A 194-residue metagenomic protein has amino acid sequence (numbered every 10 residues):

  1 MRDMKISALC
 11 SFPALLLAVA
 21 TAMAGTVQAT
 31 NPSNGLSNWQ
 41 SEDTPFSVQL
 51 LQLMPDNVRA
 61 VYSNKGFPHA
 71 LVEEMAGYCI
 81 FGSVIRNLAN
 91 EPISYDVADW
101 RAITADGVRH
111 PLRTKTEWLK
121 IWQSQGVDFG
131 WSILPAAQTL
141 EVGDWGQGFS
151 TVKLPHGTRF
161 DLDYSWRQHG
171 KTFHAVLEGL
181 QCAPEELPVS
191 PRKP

Functional and structural regions predicted by a protein language model:
M1-A8: N-terminal secretory signal peptides that target proteins for export/translocation
S11-A22: Bacterial N-terminal signal peptides
A24-P194: Conserved functional micro-motifs across diverse proteins
